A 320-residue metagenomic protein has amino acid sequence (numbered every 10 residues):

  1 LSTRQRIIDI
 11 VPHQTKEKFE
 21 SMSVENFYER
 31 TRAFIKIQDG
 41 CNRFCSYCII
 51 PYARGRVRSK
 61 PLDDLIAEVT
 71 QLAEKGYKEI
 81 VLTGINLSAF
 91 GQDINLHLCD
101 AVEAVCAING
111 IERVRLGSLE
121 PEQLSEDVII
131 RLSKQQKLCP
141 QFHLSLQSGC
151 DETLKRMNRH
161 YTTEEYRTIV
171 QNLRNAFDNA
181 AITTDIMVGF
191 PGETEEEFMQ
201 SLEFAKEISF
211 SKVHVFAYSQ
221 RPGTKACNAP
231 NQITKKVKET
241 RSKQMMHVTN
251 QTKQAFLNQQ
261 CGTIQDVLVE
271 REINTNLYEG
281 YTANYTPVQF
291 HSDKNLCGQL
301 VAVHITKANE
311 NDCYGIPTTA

Functional and structural regions predicted by a protein language model:
L1-T83, S88-A89, D127, L132 (+8 more regions): Proteins enriched for Cys/Gly/acidic motifs involved in redox and nucleic-acid/cofactor modification
F27-T31, C41-R43, G110, L138 (+6 more regions): Short flexible coil/turn linkers enriched for glycine and charged/polar residues that connect secondary-structure
C45, L65, L82, L116 (+7 more regions): Conserved, mostly hydrophobic/aromatic
E74-E195: Conserved SAM/AdoMet-binding glycine-rich loop
G91-G110, M157, Q220-Q251: Radical SAM enzyme [4Fe-4S]-AdoMet core and its adjacent flexible, acidic and glycine-rich loops/tails across
E193, S209-F210: Contiguous mid-protein beta-loop-alpha structural module that forms a pocket-lining wall or clamp of enzyme active
N228-A320: Terminal RNA-binding accessory module
